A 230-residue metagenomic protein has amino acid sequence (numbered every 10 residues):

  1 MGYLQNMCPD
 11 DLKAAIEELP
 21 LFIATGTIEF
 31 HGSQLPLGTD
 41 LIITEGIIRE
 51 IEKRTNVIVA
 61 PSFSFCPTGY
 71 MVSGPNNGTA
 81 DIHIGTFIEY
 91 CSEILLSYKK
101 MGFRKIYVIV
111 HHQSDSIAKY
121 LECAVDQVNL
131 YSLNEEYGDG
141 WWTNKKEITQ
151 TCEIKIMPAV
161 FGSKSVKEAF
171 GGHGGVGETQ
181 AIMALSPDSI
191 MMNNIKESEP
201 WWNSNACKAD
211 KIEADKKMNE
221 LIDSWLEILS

Functional and structural regions predicted by a protein language model:
M1-Y107, H111-S230: Extended, histidine- and acidic-residue-enriched regions that form the cofactor-binding/catalytic faces
